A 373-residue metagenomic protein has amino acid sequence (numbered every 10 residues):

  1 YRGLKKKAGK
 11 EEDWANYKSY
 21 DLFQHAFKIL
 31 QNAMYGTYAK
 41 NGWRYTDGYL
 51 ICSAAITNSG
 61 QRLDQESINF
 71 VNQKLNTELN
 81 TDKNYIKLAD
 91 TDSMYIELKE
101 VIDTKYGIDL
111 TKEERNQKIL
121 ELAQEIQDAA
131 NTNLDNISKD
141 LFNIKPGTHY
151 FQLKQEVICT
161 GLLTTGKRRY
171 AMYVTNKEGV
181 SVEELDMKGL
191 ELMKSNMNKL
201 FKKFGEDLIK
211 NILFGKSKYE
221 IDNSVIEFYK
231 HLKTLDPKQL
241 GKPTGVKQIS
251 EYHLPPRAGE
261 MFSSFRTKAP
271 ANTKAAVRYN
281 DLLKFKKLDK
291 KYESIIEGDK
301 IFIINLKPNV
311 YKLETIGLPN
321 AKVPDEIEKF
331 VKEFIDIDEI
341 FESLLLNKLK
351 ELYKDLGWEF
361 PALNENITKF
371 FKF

Functional and structural regions predicted by a protein language model:
G3-G9, N32-R44: Active-site-adjacent bridging/hinge elements
K6-S19, F23-K28, G48, T57-T91 (+1 more regions): DNA-dependent DNA polymerase catalytic subunits
Y35-G42, I86-Y95: Core alpha/beta catalytic barrel or barrel-like domain that forms the active/cofactor pocket in diverse metabolic
K40-A55: Gly-rich Lys/Arg/Thr-decorated short loops/hinges at beta-loop-alpha junctions or inter-strand turns that position
